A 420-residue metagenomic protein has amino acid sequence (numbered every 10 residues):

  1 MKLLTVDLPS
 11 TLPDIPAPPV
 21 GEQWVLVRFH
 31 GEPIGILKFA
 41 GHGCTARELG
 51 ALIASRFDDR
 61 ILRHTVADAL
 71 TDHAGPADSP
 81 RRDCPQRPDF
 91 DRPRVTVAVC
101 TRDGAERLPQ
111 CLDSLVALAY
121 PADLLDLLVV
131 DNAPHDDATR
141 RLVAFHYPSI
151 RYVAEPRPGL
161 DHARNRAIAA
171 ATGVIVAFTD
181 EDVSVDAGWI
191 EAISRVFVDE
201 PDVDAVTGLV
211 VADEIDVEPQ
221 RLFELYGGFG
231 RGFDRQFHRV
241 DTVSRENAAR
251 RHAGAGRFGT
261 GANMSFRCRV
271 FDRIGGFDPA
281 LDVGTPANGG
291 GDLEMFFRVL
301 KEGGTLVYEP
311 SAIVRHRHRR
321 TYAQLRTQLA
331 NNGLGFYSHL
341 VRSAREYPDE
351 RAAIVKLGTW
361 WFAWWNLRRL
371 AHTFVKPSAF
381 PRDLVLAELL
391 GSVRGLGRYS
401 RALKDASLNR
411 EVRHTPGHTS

Functional and structural regions predicted by a protein language model:
M1-G21, L26-H30, G35-I36, C44-A46 (+1 more regions): N-proximal low-complexity "stem/linker" segments adjacent to membrane-targeting elements
D113-A154: Acidic donor-binding segment of Leloir-type glycosyltransferases
A138-R140, E155-A171: Glycine-rich, basic loop-to-helix element that forms the pyrophosphate-binding segment of sugar-nucleotide handling
V176: Short aromatic/hydrophobic "clamp" motif used to bind/position activated sugar donors
G188-G232: Conserved donor NDP-sugar-binding/catalytic core segment of glycosyltransferases
Y226-G256: Short, flexible, basic/aromatic active-site loop/helix in glycosyltransferases
G259-A262, V283-M295: Acidic donor-binding loop at a coil-to-helix junction in glycosyltransferase catalytic cores that engages
A330-L334, P348-S420: Non-catalytic, C-terminal membrane-associated alpha-helical segments of glycosyltransferases
